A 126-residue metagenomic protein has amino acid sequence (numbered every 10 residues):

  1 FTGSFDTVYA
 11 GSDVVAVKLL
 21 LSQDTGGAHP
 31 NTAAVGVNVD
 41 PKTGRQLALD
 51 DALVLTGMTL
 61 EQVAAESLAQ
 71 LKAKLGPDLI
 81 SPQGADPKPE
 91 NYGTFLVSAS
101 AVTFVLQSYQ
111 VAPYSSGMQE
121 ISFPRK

Functional and structural regions predicted by a protein language model:
F1-K126: Compositionally biased intrinsically disordered regions enriched in Thr/Gly
